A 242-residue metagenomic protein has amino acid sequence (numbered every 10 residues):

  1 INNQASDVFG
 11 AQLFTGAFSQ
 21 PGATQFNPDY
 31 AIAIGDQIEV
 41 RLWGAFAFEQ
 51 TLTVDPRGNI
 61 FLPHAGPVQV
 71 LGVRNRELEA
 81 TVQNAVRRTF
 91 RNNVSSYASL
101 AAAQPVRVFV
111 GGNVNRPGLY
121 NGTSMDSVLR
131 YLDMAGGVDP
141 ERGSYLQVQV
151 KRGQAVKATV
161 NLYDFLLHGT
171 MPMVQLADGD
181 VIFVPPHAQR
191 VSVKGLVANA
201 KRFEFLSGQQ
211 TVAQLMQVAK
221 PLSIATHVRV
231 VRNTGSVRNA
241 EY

Functional and structural regions predicted by a protein language model:
I1-Y242: Ser/Thr/Pro/Gly-biased, low-complexity, turn-/loop-rich segments that often occur immediately after N-terminal
